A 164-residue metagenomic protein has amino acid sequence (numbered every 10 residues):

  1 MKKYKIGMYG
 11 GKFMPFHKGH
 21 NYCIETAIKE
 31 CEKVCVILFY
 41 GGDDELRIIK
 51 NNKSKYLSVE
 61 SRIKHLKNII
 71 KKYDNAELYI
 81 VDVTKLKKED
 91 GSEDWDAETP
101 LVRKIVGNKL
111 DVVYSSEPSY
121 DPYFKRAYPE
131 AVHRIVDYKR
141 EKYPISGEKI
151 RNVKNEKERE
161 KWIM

Functional and structural regions predicted by a protein language model:
M1-M164: Nucleotidyltransferase catalytic core that binds NTPs
